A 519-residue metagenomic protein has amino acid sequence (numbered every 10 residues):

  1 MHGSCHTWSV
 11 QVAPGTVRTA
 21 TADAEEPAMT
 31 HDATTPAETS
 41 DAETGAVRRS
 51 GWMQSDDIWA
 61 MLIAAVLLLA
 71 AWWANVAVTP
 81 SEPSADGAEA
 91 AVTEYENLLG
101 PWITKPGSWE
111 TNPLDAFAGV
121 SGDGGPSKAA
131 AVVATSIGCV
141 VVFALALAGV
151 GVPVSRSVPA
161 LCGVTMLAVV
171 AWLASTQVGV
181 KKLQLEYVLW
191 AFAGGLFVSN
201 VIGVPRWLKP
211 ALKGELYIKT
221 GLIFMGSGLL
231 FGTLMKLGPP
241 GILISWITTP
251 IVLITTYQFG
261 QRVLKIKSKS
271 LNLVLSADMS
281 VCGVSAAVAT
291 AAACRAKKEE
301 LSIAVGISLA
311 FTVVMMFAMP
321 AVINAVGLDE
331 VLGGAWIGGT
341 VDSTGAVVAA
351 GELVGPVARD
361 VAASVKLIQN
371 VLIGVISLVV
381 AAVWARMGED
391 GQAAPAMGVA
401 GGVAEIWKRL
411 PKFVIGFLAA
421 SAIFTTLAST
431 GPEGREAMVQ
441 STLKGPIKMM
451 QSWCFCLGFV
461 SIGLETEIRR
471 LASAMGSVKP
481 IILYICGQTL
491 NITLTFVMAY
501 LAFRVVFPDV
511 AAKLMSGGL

Functional and structural regions predicted by a protein language model:
H31-A33, D41-M53, I58-D123, G138-P153 (+6 more regions): Structural signature of multi-pass alpha-helical membrane transport proteins
E38, E43, D56-D57, S268-M315 (+5 more regions): Alpha-helical membrane segments and immediately flanking helix-loop junctions that form or couple to the substrate/ion
A65, L161-L173, L216-L229, T248 (+5 more regions): Small-residue-rich segments of transmembrane alpha-helices in multi-pass membrane proteins, especially helix faces
G125-G138, K181-G194, E215-Y217, L237-I251 (+5 more regions): Structural signature of hydrophobic alpha-helical transmembrane segments
K128, V132, G163-T165, L216 (+5 more regions): Entry/N-cap segments of selected transmembrane alpha helices and their immediately preceding amphipathic helices
A174, V180-S276, V284-V288, A292-S302: Glycine- and small hydrophobic-enriched segments that form the cores of compact globular domains
R206-L212, G238-L243, I266-D278, K298-I307 (+5 more regions): The feature identifies polytopic integral membrane transport proteins across all domains of life
